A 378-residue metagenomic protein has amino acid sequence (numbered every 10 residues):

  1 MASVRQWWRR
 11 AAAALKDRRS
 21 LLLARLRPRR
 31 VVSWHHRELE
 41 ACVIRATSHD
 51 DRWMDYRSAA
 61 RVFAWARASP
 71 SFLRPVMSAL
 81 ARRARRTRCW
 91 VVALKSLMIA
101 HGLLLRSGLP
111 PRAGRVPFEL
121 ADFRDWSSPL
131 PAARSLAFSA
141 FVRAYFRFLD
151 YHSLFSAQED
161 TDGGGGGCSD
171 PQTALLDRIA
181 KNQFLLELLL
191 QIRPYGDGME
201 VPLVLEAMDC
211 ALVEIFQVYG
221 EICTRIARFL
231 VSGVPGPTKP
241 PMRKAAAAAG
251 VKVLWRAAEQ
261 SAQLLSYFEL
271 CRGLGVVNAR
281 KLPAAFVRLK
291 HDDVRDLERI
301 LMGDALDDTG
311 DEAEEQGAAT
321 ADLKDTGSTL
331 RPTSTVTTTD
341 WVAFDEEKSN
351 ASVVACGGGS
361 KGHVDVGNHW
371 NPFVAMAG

Functional and structural regions predicted by a protein language model:
M1-E312: Eukaryote-specific intrinsically disordered, low-complexity regulatory regions enriched for Ser/Thr/Pro/Gln
R295-G378: Intrinsically disordered, low-complexity regulatory regions of eukaryotic regulators
